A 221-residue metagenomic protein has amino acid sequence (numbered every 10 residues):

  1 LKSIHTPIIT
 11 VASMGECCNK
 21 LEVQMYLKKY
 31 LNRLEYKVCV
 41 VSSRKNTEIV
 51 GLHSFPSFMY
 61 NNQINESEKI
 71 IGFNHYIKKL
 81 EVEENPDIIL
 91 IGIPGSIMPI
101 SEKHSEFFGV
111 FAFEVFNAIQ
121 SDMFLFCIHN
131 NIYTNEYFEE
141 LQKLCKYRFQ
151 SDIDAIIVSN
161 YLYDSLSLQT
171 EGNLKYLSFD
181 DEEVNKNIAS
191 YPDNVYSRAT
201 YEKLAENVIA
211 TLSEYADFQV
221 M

Functional and structural regions predicted by a protein language model:
L1-I8, A205-I209, S213-A216: Extreme N-terminal, non-catalytic leader segments that precede Walker-type/kinase nucleotide-binding cores
L1-S42: Walker A (P-loop) phosphate-binding motif
T10, I88-L90, L125-C127: Structural motif
R33, N46-N65: P-loop NTPase switch/communication element
Y36, E84-D87, S121: Short, high-confidence coil segments that cap the C-terminus of an alpha-helix and link into the following beta-strand
M59-F73, L80-E106: Switch II (G3) loop of P-loop NTPases
Y60-N61, A189-L204: Short acidic-hydrophobic, aromatic-tinged amphipathic segments that line or gate anion-handling sites
K79, G95-Y191: Conserved catalytic-core segment of NTP-binding enzymes
